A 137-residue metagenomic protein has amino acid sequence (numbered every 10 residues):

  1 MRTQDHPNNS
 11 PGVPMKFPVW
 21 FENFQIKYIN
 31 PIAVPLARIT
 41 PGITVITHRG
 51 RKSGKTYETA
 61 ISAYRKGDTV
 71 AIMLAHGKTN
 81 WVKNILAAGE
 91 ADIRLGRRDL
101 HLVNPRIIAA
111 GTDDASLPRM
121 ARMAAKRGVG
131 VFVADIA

Functional and structural regions predicted by a protein language model:
M1, F17, G96-D99: A subset of signal/propeptide-processing and intrinsically disordered low-complexity segments in secreted/extracellular
T3-T44, K83, R119-V129: Alpha-helical membrane-targeting segments
H6, H76-A137: Short, structured beta-strand-loop surface elements
G12-V13, H48-S53, K83-A87: Short, functional N-terminal and low-complexity linear motifs
Q25-I26, T56-Y57, D113: Short, flexible segments with low predicted structural confidence
Y28, I32, L36, I61 (+2 more regions): Solvent-exposed, flexible loop/coil residues
P41-L74: Short beta-strand segments
